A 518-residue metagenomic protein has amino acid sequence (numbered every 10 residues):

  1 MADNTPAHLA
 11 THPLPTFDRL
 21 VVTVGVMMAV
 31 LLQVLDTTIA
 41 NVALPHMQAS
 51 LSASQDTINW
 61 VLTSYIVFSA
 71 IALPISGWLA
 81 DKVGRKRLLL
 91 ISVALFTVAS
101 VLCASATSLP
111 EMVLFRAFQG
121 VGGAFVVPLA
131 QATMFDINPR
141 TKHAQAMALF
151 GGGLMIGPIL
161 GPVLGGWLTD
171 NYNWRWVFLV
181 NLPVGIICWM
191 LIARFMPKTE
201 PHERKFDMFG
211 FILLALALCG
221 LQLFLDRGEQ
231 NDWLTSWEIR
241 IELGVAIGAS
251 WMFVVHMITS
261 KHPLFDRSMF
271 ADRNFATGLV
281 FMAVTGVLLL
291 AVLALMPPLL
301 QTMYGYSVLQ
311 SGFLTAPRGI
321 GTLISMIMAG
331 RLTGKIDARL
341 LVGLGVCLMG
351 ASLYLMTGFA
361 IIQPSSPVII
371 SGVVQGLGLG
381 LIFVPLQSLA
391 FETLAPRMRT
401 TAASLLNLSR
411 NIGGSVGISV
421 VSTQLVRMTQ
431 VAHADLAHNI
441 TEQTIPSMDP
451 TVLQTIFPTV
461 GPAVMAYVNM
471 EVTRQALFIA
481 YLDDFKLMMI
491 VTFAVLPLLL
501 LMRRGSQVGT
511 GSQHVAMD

Functional and structural regions predicted by a protein language model:
D3, A7-H8, H12, T57 (+3 more regions): Hydrophobic transmembrane architecture of multi-pass small-molecule transporters
F17-G77, P110-M112, G151, Y172-N173 (+6 more regions): Transmembrane core module of solute transporters
I66, L73-G210, S236-W237, V308: Helix-loop-helix hairpins in multi-pass membrane proteins, especially solute transporters
L149-G153, F281, L405-S409: Hydrophobic alpha-helical segments of secondary membrane carriers
G152, I156-Y172, C219, I412-D435: A gly/Pro-rich, aromatic-decorated transmembrane alpha-helix motif that marks the paired, flexible gating helices
P183-T199, A215-R227, V245-T259, V495-R503: C-terminal membrane-cytosol helix-exit motif in multi-pass small-molecule transporters
V184-L221, D232, E238, L264-A271 (+2 more regions): Central mid-sequence intracellular linker of multi-pass
